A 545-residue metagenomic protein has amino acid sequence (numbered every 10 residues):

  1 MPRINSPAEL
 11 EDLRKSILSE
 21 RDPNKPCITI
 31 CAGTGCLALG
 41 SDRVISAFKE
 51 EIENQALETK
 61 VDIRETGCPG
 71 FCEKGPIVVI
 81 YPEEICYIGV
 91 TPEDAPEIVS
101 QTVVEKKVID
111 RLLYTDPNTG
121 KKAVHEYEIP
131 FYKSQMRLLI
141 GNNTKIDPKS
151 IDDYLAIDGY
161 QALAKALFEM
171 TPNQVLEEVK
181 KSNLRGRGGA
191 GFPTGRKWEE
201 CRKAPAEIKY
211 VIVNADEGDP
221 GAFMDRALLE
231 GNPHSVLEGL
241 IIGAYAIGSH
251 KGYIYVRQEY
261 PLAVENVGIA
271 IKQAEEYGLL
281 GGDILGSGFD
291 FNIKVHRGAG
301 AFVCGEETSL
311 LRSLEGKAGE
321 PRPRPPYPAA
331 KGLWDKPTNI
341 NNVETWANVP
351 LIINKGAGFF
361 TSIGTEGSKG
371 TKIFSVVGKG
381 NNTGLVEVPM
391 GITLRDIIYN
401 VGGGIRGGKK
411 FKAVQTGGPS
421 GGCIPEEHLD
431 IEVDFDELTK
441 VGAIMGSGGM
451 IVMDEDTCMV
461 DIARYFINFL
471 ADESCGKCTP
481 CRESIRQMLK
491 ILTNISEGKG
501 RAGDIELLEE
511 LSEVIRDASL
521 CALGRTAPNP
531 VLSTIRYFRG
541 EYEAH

Functional and structural regions predicted by a protein language model:
P2-P26, S41-E65, P82-R111, D153-A156 (+9 more regions): Ferredoxin-type iron-sulfur electron-transfer modules in oxidoreductases and energy-metabolism complexes
I30-C31, K145-K149, Y154-Q161, V213-D225 (+2 more regions): Gly-rich Lys/Arg/Thr-decorated short loops/hinges at beta-loop-alpha junctions or inter-strand turns that position
G33-L37, V179-C201, G300-R312, G316-A318 (+2 more regions): Conserved phosphate/anionic-ligand binding catalytic regions in large, soluble enzymes, centered on
I52, G239-I241, M390-R406: Short amphipathic, charge-patterned alpha-helical segments
L113-K181, D335, N341-G356: Flexible inter-domain linker/hinge segments
S134-Q135, V264-M390, G402: Hydrophobic alpha-helical positions that pack around
A164-P205, T361-S362, G367, S375-V376 (+3 more regions): Accessory "access/gating" subregions that flank catalytic or transport cores
N232-A246: Histidine-anchored nucleotide/phosphate-binding helix
